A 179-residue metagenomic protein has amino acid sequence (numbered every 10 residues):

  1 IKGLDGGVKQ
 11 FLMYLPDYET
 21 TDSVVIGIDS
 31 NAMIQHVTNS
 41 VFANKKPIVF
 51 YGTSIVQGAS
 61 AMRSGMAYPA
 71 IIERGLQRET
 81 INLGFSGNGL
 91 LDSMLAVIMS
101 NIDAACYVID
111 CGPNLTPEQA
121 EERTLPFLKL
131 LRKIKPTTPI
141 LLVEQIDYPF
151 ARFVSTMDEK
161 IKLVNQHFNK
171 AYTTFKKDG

Functional and structural regions predicted by a protein language model:
I1-I48: N-terminal secretory targeting modules
K45-M66: Catalytic nucleophile-elbow at a beta strand-turn-alpha helix junction centered on a G-D-S/GDSL motif, marking
I55-A59, N82, C111-E118: Surface-exposed cleft-lining segments at the edges of enzyme active sites
M62-I71, L163-A171: Short, solvent-exposed amphipathic alpha-helices that sit in or adjacent to ligand/effector-binding or catalytic
P69-I81: Short helix-loop-beta junction
N82-G89: Short beta->alpha junction loops
S93-G179: Alpha-helical cap/lid subdomain in secreted, periplasmic, or secretory-pathway luminal O-acyl-processing enzymes
